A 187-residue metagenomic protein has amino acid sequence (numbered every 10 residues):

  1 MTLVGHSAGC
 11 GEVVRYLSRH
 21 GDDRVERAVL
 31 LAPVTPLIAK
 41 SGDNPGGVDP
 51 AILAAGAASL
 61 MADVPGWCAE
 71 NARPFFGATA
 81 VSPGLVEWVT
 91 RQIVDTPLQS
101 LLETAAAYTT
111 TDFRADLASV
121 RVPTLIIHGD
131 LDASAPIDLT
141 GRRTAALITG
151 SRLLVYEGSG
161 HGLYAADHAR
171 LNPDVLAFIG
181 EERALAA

Functional and structural regions predicted by a protein language model:
M1-S7: Alpha/beta-hydrolase fold nucleophile elbow
S7-A8, A32: Catalytic nucleophile serine of serine hydrolases, specifically the conserved "nucleophile elbow" pentapeptide
V14-A62: Flexible "cap/lid" loop of the alpha/beta hydrolase fold
A39, D43-G47, A58-A118: Conserved alpha/beta-hydrolase catalytic His-Asp/Glu region
A106, F113, V122, I137-A145: Short alpha-helix in the alpha/beta-hydrolase fold that links the catalytic acid
V120, I126-H128, D132: Short beta-strand/loop motif that positions the catalytic acidic residue of the alpha/beta-hydrolase fold
D130-A135, G162: Acidic catalytic loop of the alpha/beta-hydrolase fold
T149-A187: Catalytic active-site module of serine/aspartate enzymes centered on a nucleophile-bearing elbow/loop
